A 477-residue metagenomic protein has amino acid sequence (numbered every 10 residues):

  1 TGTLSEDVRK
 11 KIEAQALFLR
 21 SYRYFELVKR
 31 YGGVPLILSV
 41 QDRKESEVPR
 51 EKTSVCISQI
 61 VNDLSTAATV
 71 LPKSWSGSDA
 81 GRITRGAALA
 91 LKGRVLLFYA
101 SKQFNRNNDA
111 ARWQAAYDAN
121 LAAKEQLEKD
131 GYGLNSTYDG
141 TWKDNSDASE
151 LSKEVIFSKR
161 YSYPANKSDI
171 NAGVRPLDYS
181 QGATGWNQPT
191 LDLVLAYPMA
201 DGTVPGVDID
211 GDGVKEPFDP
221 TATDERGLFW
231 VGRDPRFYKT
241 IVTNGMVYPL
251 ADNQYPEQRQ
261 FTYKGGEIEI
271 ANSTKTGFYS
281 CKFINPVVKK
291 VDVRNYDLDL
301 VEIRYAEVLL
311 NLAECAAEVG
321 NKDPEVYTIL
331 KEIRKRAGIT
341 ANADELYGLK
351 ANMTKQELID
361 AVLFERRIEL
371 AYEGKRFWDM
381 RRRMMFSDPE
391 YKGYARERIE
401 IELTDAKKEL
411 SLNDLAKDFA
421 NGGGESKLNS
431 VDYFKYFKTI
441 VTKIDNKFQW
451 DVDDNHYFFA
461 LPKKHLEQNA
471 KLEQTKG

Functional and structural regions predicted by a protein language model:
T1-R175, Y179-T184, P205, I209-G477: Acidic/polar-rich alpha-helix caps and helix-coil junctions
A183-V194: Active-site core of glycosidic bond-cleaving carbohydrate-active enzymes
D192, A200-T203, G211: Glycine/tryptophan-enriched, flexible segments
